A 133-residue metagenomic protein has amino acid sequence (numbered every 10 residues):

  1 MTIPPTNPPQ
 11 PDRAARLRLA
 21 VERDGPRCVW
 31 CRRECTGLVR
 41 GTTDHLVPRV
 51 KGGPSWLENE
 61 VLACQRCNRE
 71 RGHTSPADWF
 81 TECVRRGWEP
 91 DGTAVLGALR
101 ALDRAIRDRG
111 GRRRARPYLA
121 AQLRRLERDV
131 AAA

Functional and structural regions predicted by a protein language model:
M1-R27, E89, A94-R109, R116-L119: Short, charged surface segments at domain edges that flank catalytic/cofactor-binding sites
R27, T42, A63: The −1 position to Zn-ligating cysteines in a subset of zinc-ribbon hairpins
R32, Q65-N68: Cys/His-coordinated zinc-binding microdomains
R32-E60, P76-C83, G87: Histidine-centered nuclease catalytic patch
T36, R69-G72: Short functional micro-motifs and their immediate structural scaffolds
R49, C67-E70: Mid-sequence acidic-hydrophobic segments that form the walls of catalytic/ligand-binding cavities or oligomerization
G72, P76, R104: A binding-site-centric feature that preferentially detects glycan-recognition modules on secreted/surface proteins
R124-A133: C-terminal, charged low-complexity interaction regions
